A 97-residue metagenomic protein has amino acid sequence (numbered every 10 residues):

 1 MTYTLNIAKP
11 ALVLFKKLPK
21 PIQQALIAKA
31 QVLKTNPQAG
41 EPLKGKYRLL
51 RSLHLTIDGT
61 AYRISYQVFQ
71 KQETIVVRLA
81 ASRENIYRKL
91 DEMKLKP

Functional and structural regions predicted by a protein language model:
M1-K29: Arg/Lys-rich, positively charged N-terminal/basic patches that mediate binding to nucleic acids
T4, V13, L55-P97: Enriched for short, Lys/Arg-rich terminal
K9, Y47, L79-A81: A general secondary-structure junction signal
P19, L26, P37, L90-D91: Short, flexible helix/strand-to-coil boundary loops that buttress conserved ligand/catalytic motifs in alpha/beta
K29-V32, R83: Conserved short hydrophobic interaction patches
Q31-D58: A short, surface-exposed loop/turn module that caps and links secondary-structure elements
